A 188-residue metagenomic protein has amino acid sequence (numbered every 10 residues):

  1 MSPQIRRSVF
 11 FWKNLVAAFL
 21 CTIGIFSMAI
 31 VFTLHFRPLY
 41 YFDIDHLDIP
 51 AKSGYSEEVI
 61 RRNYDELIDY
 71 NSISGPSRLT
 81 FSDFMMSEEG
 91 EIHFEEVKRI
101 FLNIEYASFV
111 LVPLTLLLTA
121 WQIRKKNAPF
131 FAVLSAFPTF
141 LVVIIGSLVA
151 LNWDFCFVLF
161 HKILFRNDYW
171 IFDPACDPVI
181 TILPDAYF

Functional and structural regions predicted by a protein language model:
S2-L15, V112-F157: Juxtamembrane interface at the cytosolic side of transmembrane helices
S2-Y40: Hydrophobic secretory-pathway targeting helix
L34-S53, K162: Alpha-helical transmembrane signal-anchor/signal-peptide segments
D45-V59, R78-E88, A132-L151: Hydrophobic alpha-helical transmembrane segments
S53-S72: Short extracytoplasmic
S72-L111, A186-F188: Individual transmembrane alpha-helix segments
A150-P174: Juxtamembrane non-transmembrane "cap" segments at the membrane-aqueous interface of multi-pass membrane proteins
N167-Y187: Short, membrane-exposed interhelical loops at transmembrane-helix boundaries
